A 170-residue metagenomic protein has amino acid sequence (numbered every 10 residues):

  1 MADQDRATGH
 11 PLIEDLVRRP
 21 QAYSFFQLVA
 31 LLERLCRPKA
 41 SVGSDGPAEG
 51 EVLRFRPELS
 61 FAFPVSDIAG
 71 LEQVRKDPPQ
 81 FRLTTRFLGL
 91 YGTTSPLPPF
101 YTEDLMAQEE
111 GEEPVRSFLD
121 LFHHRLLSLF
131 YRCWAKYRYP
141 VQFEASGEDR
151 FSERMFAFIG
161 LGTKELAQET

Functional and structural regions predicted by a protein language model:
M1-S95, P99-F100: The feature captures two recurrent sequence modes
Q73-T170: Core of folded catalytic or high-affinity ligand/protein-binding domains in predominantly eukaryotic proteins
